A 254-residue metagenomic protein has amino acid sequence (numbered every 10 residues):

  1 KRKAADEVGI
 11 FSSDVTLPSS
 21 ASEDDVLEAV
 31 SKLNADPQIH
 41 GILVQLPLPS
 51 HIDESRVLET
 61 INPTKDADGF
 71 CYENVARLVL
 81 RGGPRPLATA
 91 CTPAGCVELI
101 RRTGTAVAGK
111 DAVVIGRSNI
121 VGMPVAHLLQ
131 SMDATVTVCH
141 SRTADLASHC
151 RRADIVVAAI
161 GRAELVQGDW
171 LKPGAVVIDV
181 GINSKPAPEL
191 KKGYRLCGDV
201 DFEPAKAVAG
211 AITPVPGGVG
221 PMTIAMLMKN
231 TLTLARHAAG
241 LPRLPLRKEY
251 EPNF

Functional and structural regions predicted by a protein language model:
R2-K3, S19, G82-V180, K185 (+1 more regions): Glycine-rich phosphate/diphosphate-binding loop of Rossmann-like nucleotide-binding domains
R2-L48: N-terminal ligand-binding/catalytic initiation module
S12-D14, V136, I212: Generic structural signal for residues in well-ordered beta-strands
L27, S31, A94-V97, G168 (+3 more regions): Amphipathic, non-transmembrane alpha-helical secondary structure
G41-A108, H149: Anion-binding alpha/beta catalytic cores of soluble intermediary-metabolism enzymes, centered on
Q45-H51, R162-E164, I182-K185, G218: Short glycine-rich anion-binding loops that position phosphate/pyrophosphate groups of nucleotides and phosphorylated
E54-D68, Y72-A76, P173, I178-P245: Rossmann-fold NAD(P)-binding glycine/threonine-rich loop
R247-F254: Eukaryotic N-terminal low-complexity, Ser/Thr- and Lys/Arg-rich leader segments that predominantly function as
